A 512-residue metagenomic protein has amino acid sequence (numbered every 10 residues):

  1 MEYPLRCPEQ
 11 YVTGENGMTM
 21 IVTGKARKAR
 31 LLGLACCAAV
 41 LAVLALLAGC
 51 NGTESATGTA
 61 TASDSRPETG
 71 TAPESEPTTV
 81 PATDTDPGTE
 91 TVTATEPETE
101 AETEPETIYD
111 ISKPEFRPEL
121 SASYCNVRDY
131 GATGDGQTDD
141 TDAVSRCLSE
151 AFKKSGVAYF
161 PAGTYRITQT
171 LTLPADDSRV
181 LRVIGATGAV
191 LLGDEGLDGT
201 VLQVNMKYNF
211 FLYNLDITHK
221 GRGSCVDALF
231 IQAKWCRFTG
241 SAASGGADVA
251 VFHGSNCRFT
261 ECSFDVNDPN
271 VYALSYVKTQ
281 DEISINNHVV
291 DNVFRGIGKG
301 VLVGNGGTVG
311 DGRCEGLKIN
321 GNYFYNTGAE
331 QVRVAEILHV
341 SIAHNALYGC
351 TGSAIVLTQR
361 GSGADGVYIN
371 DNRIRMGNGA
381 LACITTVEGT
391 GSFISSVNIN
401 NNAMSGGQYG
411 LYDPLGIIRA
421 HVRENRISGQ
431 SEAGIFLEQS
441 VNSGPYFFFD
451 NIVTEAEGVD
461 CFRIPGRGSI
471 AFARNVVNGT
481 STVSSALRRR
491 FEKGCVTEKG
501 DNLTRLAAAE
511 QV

Functional and structural regions predicted by a protein language model:
L47-G49: C-terminal motif of bacterial Sec signal peptides marking the signal peptidase cleavage site
N51-T53: Bacterial signal peptide processing site
S55-T107: Intrinsically disordered, low-complexity serine/threonine-rich repeat tracts
E106-R146: Right-handed parallel beta-helix/beta-solenoid
L120, C125, A158, Y165 (+31 more regions): Solenoid scaffold repeats with emphasis on beta-solenoid/beta-helix
T141, S145-R182, A186-D198, D216-I217: N-terminal extracellular ligand-recognition/capping segment immediately after the signal peptide
G156, T168-T170, T187, L192-T200 (+14 more regions): Short glycine/acidic-rich loop motifs that flank beta-strands on beta-rich extracellular proteins
